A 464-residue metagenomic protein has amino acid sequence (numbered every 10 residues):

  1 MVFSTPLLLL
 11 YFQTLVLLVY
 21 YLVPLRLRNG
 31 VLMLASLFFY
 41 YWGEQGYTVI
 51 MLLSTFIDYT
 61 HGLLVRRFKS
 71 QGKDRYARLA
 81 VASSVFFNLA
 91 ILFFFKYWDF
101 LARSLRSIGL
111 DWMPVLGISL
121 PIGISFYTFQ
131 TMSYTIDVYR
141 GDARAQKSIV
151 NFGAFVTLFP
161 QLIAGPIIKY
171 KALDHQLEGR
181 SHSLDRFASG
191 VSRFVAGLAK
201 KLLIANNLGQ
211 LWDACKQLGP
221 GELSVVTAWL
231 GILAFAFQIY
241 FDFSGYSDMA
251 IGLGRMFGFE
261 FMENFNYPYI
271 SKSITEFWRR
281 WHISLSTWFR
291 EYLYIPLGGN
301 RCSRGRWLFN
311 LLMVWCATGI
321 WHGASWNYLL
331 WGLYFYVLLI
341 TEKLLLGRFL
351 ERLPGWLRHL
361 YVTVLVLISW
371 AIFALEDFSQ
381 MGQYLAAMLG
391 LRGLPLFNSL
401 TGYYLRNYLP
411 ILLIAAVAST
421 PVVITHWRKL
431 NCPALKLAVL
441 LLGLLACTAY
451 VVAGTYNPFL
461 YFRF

Functional and structural regions predicted by a protein language model:
M1-R463: Membrane-embedded transmembrane alpha-helical bundles that form the catalytic cores of multi-pass lipid-modifying
